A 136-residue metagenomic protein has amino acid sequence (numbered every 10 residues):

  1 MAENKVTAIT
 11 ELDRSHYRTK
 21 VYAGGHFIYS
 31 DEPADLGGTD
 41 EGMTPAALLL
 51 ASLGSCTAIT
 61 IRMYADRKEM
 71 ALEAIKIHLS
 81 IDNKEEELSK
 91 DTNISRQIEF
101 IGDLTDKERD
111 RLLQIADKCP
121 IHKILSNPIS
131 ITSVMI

Functional and structural regions predicted by a protein language model:
M1-A51, M63-I136: Extended beta-strand/beta-hairpin segments
